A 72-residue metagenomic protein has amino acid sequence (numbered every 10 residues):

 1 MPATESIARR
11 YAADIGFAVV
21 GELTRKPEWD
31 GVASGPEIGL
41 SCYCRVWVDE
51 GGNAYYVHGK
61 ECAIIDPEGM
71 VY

Functional and structural regions predicted by a protein language model:
M1-S6, E68-Y72: Short intrinsically disordered terminal tails
P2-E22: Short, non-transmembrane alpha-helical segments in secretory-pathway proteins
V20-Y72: Acidic, low-complexity, intrinsically disordered interaction modules
